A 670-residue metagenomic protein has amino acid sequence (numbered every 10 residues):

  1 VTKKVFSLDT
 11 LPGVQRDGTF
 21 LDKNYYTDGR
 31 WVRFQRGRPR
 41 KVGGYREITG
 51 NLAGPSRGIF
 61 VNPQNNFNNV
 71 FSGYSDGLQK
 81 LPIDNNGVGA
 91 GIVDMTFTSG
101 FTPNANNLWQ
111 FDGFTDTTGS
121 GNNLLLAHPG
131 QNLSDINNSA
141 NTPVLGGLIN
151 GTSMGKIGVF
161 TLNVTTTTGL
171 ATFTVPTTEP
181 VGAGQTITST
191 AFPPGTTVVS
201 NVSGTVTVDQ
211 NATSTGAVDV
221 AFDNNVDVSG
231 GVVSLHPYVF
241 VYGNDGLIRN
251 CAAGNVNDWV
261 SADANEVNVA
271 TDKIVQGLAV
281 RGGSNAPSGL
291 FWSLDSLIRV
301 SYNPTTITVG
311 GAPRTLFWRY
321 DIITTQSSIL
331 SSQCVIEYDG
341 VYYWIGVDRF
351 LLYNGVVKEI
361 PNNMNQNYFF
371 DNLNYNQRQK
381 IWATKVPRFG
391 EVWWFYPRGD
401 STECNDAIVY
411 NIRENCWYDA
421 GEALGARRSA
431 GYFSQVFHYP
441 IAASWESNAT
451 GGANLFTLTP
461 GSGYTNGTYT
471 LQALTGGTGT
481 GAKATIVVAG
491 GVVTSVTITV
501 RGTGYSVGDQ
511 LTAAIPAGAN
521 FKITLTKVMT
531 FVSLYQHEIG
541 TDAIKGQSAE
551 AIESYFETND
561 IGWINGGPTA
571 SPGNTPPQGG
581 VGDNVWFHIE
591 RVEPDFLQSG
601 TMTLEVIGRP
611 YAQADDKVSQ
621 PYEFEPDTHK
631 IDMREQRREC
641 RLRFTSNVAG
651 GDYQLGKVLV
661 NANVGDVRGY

Functional and structural regions predicted by a protein language model:
V1-L125, Q326-T450, V528-Y670: Beta-sheet repeat architectures centered on beta-propellers
G44-S56, V93-W109, P143-V144, L148-I157 (+2 more regions): Beta-propeller and closely related beta-pinwheel folds
D112-I157: Hydrophobic or amphipathic alpha-helical targeting/insertion segments
Q131, T177-T178, A191-P193, N201-G204 (+5 more regions): Acidic glycine-/aspartate-rich tracts in secreted/extracellular proteins
G169-V175, V202-N211, G452-L458, V492-V500: A generic structural motif
T177-G182, P193, L294, Y464 (+1 more regions): Short proline/glycine-enriched turn/loop motifs at strand-loop junctions of beta-rich domains
P194-N201, T485, T524-L525: Short beta-strand-centered aromatic/proline hotspots
T450-V528: Conserved, function-critical positions that sit in or immediately flank catalytic and ligand-binding motifs
